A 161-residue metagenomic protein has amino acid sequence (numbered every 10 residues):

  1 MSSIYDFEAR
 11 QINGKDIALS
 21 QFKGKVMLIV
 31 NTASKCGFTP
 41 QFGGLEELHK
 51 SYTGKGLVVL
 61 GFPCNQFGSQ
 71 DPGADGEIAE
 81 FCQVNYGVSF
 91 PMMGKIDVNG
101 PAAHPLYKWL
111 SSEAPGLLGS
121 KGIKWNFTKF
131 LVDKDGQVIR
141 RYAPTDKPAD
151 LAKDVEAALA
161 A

Functional and structural regions predicted by a protein language model:
M1-A161: Chalcogenol-based redox active-site neighborhoods
